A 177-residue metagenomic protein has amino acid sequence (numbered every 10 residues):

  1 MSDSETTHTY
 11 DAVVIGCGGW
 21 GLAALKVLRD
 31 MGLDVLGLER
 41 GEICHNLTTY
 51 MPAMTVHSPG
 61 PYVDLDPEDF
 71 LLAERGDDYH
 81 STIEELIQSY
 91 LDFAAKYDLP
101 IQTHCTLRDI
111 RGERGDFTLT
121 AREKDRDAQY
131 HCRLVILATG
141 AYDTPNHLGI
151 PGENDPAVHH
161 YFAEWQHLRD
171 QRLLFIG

Functional and structural regions predicted by a protein language model:
E5-Y10, V14-R40, Y161-G177: Rossmann-like dinucleotide/flavin-binding elements
H8-Y10, M31, T103, G115 (+3 more regions): Residue-level preference for short coil/turn positions at secondary-structure junctions
W20, I43, Y142: Conserved Rossmann-like nucleotide-cofactor binding loop
L25-V27, T48-T49, H147-P151: Short amphipathic alpha-helical segments
D34, L38, H45-I87: Glycine-rich active-site loop/strand segments that organize a redox cofactor
Y79-T144: Feature captures the FAD/FMN-dependent oxidoreductase FAD-binding
T82, T139-G177: Glycine-rich dinucleotide-binding loop and its adjacent helix/turn
